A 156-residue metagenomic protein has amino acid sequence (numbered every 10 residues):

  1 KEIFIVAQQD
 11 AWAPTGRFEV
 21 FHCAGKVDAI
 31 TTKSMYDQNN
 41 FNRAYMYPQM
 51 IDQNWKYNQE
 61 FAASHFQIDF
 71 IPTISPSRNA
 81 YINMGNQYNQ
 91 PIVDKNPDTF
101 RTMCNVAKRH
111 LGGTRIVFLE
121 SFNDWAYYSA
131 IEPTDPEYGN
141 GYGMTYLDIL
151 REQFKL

Functional and structural regions predicted by a protein language model:
K1-L156: Glycan-processing catalytic domains of CAZymes
